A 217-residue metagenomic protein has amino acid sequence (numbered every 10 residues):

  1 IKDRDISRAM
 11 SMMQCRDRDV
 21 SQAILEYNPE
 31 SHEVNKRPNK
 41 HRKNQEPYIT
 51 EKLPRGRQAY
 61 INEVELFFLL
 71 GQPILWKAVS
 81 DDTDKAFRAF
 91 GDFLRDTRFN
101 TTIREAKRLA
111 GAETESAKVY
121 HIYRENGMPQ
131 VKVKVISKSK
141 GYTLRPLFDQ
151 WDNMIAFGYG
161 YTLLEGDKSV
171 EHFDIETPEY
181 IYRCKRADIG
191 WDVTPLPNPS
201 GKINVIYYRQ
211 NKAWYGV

Functional and structural regions predicted by a protein language model:
I1-S139, F148-D149, L164: Extended, helix-rich architectural segments
K107-V217: Structured, contiguous alpha/beta core segments that scaffold functional sites
